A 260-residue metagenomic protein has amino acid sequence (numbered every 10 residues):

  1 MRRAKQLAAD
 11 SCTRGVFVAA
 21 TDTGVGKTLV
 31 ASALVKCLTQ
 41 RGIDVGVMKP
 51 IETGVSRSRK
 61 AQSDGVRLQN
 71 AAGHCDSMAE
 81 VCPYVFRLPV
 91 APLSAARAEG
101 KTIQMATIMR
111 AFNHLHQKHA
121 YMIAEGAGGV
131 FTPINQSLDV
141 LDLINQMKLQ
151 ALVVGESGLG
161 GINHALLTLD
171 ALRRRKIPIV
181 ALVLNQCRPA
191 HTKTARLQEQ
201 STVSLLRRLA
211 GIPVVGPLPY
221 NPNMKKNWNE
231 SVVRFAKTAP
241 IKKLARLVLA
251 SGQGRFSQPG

Functional and structural regions predicted by a protein language model:
M1-S11: Short, basic, low-complexity termini and linkers enriched in Ser/Thr/Gly/Pro that act as targeting/leader peptides
R2, D170-G260: C-terminal lobe/tail of nucleotide-utilizing enzymes
G15, L29-T102, A106, N113-H114: N-terminal phosphate/diphosphate-binding loop that engages ATP/GTP or pyrophosphate donors across diverse enzyme folds
V18-A19: Hydrophobic anchor at the beta1->P-loop junction of P-loop NTPases
V25-G26: Conserved glycine(s) of the Walker
K49, L152-G155, V180-Q186: Short internal beta-strands
A91-I134, L141: Phosphate-binding/switch loop-helix module in NTP-utilizing enzymes
N135-G158: Inter-motif core of Ras-like GTPase G domains
